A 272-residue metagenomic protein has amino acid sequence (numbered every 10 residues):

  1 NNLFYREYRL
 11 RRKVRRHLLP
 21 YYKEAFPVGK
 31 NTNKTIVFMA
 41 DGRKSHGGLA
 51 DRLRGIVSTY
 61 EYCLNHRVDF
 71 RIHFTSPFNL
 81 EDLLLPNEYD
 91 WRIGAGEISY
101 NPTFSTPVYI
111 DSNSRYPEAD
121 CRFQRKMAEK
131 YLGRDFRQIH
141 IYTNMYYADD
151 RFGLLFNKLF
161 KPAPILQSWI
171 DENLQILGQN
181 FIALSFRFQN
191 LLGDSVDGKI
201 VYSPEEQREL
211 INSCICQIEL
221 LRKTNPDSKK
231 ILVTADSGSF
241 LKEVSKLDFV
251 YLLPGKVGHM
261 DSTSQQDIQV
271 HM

Functional and structural regions predicted by a protein language model:
Y5-R208: Secretory-pathway glycan-assembly enzymes, especially type II membrane glycosyltransferases that use nucleotide-sugar
L53-L64, N212, G238, I268-M272: A structural signal for well-ordered alpha-helical segments within the folded catalytic domains of diverse enzymes
Y60-L64, L174, E219-N225, S245: N-terminal cationic-hydrophobic initiation segments that often serve targeting/anchoring roles
S168-D171, C216-E219, D267-V270: A generic local structural motif
L191-V233: Conserved catalytic-core segment of nucleotide-activated headgroup transferases in glycan assembly
P226-M272: Donor-binding and catalytic core of enzymes assembling or modifying cell-surface/extracellular glycoconjugates
